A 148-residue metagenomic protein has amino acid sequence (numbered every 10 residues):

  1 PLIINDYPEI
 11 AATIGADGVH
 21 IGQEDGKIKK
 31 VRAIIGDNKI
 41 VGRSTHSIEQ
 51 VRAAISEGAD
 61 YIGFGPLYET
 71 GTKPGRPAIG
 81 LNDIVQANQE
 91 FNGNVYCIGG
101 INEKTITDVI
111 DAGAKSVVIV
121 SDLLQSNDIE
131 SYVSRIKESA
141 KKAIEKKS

Functional and structural regions predicted by a protein language model:
P1-I4, D25-H46, R76-E103, I136-K147: Alpha-helix-loop-beta-strand connector modules within alpha/beta enzyme cores
L2, G18, Y61, K115-V117: A short hydrophobic/small-residue beta-strand
N5-E9, H46-A53, N102-T107: Short, acidic/polar
E9-A12, K29-R32, R52, V85 (+2 more regions): Alpha-helical segments flanking ligand/cofactor-binding loops in enzyme cores
I14-I21, G42-V85, Q89: Glycine/Thr-rich beta-alpha phosphate-binding loop at enzyme active sites
Q23-K30, G63-G75, I106-I136: Glycine-rich phosphate-binding active-site loops on the catalytic face of alpha/beta enzymes
V51, I62, D111, K146-S148: Long, contiguous secondary-structure blocks with strong helical propensity
